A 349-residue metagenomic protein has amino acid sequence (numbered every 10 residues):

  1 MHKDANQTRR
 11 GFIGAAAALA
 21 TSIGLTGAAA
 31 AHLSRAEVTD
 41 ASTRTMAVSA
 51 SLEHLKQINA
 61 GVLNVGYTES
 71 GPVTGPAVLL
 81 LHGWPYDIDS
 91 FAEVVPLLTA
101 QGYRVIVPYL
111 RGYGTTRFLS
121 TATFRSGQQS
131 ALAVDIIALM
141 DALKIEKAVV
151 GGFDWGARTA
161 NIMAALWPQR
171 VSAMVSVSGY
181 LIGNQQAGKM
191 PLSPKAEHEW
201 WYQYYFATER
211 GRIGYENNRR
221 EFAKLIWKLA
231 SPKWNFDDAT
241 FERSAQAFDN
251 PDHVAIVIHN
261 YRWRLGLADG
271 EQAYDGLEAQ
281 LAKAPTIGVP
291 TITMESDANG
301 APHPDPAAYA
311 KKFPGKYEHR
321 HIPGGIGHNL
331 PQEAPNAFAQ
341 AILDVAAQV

Functional and structural regions predicted by a protein language model:
M1-T8, A18-I23: N-terminal secretory signal peptides
G27-G61: C-terminal segment of N-terminal export signals and the immediately downstream linker at the start of the mature
D40-T45, S51-L52, N64-V65, S70 (+4 more regions): Flexible "cap/lid" subdomain of the alpha/beta-hydrolase fold that forms the substrate-access gate
L55-Q57, V105-V107, H319-H321: Conserved beta-strand scaffold positions in the cores of enzyme catalytic domains, especially in NTP/NDP-utilizing
S70-T115: Conserved HGGG/HGGXW glycine-rich cap/lid loop of the alpha/beta-hydrolase fold
A92, N161-A165, A339: Short, hydrophobic alpha-helix immediately C-terminal to the catalytic nucleophile
I326-A334: Catalytic histidine-centered segment of alpha/beta-hydrolase-like enzymes
A341-V349: C-terminal alpha-helix
